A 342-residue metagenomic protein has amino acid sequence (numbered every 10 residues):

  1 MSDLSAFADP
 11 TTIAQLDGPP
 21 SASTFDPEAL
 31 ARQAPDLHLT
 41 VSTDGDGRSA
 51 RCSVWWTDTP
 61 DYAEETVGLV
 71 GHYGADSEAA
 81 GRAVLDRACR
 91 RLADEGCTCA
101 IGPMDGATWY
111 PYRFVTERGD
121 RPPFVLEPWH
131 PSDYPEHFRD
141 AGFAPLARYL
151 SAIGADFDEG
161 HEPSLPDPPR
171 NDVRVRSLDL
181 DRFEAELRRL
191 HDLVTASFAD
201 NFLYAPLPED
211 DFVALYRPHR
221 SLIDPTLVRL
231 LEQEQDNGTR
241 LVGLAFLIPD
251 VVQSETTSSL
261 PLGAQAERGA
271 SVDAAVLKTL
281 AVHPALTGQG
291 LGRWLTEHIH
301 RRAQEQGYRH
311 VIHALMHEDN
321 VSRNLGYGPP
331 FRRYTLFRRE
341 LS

Functional and structural regions predicted by a protein language model:
D9-G45, A50-Y62, D181-V282: A conserved beta-strand-loop-helix scaffold within acyl/acetyltransferase catalytic domains
D36-L37, A147-S151, F331-F337: Short hydrophobic/aromatic beta-strand or adjacent loop that forms the aromatic wall/cage of a ligand/substrate-binding
Y62-E65, P168-R170: Short, flexible turn/loop "capping" segments at secondary-structure junctions
A63-A141, P261-Y327: Acyl-donor binding region in acyl/amide transferases
H72, S151, V228-L230, L336: Conserved hydrophobic/aromatic beta-strand scaffold that supports enzyme active sites
P128-L203: Acyltransferase donor/substrate-recognition loop-hinge adjacent to the catalytic core
G154-F157, R338-S342: Short beta-strand-to-coil "C-cap" segments at the C-terminal boundary of structured domains/repeats, marking
E162-L165, N324-G328: Short, aromatic/basic amphipathic alpha-helical patches
